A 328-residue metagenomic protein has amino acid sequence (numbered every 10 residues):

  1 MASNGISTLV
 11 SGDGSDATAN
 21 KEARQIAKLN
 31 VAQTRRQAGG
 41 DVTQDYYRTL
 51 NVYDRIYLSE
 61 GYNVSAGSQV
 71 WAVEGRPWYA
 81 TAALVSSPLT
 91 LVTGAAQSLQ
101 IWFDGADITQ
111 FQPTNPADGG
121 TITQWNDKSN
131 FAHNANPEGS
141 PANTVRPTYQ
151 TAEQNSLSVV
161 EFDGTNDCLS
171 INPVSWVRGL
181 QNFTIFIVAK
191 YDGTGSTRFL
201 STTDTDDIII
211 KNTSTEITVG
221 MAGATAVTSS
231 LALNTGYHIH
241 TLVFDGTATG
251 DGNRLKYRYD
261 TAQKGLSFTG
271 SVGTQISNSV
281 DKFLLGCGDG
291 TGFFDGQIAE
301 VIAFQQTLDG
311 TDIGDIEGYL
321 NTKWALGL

Functional and structural regions predicted by a protein language model:
M1, S11-A82: An acidic/polar, Gly/Ser/Thr-rich interaction patch typically located in mid-to-C-terminal regions of proteins
S3-G12, P77-A96, L326: Glycine-rich, low-complexity segments
S87-L89, A222, A226, S271 (+3 more regions): Extracellular glycan-interaction patches encoded by glycine-rich segments
S87-T165, I313-L328: Extracytoplasmic low-complexity segments
T93-S98, P173-I185, S229-G236, I276-N278 (+1 more regions): Extracellular/lumenal carbohydrate-interaction signature centered on repeated Trp-anchored short motifs
I101-G105, D127, G164, F183-D192 (+4 more regions): Short hydrophobic/aromatic patches on beta-strands that form ligand-binding or substrate-lining surfaces
G105-P116, F131, T165-N166, K190-G195 (+6 more regions): Acidic glycine-/aspartate-rich tracts in secreted/extracellular proteins
K128-N166, W176, I185-T274: Extracellular glycan-interaction surfaces
